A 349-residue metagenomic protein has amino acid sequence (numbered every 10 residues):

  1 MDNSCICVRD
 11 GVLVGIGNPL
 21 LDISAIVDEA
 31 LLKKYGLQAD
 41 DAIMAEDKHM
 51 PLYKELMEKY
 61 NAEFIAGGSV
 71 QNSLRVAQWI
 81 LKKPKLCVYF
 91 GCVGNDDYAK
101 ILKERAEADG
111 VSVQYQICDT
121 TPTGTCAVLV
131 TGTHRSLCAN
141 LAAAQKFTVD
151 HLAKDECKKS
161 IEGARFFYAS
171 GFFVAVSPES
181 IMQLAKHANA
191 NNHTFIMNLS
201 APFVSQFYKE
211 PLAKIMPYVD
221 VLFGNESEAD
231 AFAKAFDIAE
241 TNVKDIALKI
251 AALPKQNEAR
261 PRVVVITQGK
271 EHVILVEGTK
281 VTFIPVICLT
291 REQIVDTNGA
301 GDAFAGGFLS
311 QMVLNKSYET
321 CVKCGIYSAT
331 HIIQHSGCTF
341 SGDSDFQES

Functional and structural regions predicted by a protein language model:
M1-P19, I26, H187-A190, Y208 (+1 more regions): Conserved phosphate-binding/catalytic region of the ribokinase-like
M1-V88, D97-I101, I294: Glycine-rich phosphate/adenosyl-contacting loop at the front of the ribokinase-like
N61-V70, C92-V93, I117-T121, N298-G299: Active-site nucleophile and cofactor-binding loops and adjacent substrate-binding regions of central metabolic enzymes
R105-T121: A glycine-rich helix N-cap at a beta->alpha junction
Q114-C118, C126-P178: Conserved phosphate-binding/catalytic loop of the ribokinase/pfkB sugar-kinase fold
K158-E162, M216-P217, E258: A short, aliphatic-rich alpha-helical micro-motif
F166-K249, P254, V263, E271-V273: Conserved beta-alpha-beta core of the PfkB/ribokinase-like small-molecule kinase fold
